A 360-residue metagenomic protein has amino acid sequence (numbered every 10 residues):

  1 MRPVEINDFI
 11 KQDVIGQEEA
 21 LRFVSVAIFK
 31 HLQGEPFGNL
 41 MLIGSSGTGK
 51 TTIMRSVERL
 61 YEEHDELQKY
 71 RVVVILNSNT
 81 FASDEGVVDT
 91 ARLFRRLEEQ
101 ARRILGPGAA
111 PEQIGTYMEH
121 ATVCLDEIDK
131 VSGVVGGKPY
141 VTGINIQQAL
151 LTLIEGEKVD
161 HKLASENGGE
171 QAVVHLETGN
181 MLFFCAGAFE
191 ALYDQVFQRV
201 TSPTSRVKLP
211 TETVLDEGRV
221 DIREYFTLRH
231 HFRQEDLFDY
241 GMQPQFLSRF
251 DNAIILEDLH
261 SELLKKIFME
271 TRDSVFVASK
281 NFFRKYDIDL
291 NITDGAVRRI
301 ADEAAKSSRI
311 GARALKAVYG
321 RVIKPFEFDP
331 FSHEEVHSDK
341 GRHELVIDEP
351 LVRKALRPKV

Functional and structural regions predicted by a protein language model:
R2-K11, V131-S132, R284-K306: Short conserved motifs of the RecA-like P-loop NTPase core
R2-N39: Pre-Walker A (pre-P-loop) alpha-helix and adjacent loop at the N terminus of AAA/AAA+ ATPase modules, a conserved
V26, D251-I255, K266-M269, R284 (+1 more regions): C-terminal helical "lid" of AAA+/P-loop NTPase domains
F29-L76: Walker A/P-loop
I43, T52-D65, E99-E112, D129-K266 (+1 more regions): Canonical AAA+ ATPase core
T52-R55, L182-F184, E190-A191, Q195 (+3 more regions): C-terminal engagement/docking regions of AAA+ P-loop ATPases
V74, V123-D126, I254: Hydrophobic positions in the central parallel beta-sheet of the AAA+
V74-M118, V159-A164: Short glycine-rich substrate-engagement loop in P-loop NTPases that contacts/grips substrate
